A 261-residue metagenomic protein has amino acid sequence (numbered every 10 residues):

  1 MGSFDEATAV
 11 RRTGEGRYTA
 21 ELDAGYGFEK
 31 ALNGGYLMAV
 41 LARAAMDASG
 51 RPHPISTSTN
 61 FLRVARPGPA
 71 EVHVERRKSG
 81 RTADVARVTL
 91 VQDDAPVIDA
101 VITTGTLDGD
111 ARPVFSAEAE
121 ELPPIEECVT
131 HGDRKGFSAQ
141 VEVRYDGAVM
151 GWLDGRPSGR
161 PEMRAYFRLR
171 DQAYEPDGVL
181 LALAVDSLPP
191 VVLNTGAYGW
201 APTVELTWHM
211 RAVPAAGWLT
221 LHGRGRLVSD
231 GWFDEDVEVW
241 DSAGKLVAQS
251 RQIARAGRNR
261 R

Functional and structural regions predicted by a protein language model:
M1-R261: Terminal targeting signals and extreme-terminal segments of soluble enzymes
